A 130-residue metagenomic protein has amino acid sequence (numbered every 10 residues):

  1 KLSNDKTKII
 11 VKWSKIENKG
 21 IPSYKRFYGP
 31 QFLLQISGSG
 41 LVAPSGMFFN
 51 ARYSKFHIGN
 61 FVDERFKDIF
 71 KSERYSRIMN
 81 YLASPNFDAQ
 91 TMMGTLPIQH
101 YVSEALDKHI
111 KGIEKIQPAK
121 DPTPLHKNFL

Functional and structural regions predicted by a protein language model:
K1-S14, K120-D121, L125-K127: Short, compositionally biased leader-like segments
V11-K25: Aromatic-anchored helix/helix-loop segment that forms the rim or "lid" of small-molecule/cofactor binding pockets
R26-P30: Short, small/polar residue-rich loop motifs at catalytic or cofactor-binding pockets
I36-S39: Short, acidic, Ser/Thr-enriched surface-loop or helix-capping motifs
M47-L130: Flexible mid-to-C-terminal extensions adjoining Fe-S/redox cofactors in radical SAM and related proteins
